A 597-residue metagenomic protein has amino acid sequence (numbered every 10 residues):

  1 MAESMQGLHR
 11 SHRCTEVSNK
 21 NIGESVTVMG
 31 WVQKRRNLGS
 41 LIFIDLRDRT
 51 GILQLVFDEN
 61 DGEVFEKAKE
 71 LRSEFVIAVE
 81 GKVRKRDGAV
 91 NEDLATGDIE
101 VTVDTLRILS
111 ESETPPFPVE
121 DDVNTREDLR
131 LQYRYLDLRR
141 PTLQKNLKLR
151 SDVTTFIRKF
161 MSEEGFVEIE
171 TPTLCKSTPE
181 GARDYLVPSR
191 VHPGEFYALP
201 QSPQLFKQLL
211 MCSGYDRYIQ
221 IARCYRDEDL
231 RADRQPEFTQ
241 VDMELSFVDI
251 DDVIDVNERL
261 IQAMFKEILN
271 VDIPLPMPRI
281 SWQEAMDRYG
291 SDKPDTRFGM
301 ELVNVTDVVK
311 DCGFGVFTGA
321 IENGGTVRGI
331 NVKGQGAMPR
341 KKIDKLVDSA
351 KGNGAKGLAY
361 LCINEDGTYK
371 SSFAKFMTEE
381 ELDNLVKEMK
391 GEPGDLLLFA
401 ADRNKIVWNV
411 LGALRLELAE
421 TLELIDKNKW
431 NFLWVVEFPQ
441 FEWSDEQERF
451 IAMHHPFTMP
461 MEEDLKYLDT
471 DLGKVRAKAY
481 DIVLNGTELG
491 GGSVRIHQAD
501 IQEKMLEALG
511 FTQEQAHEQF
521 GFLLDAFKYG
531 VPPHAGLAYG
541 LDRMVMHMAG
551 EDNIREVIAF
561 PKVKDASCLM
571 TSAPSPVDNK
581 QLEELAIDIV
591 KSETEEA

Functional and structural regions predicted by a protein language model:
M1-A597: Class II aminoacyl-tRNA synthetase catalytic cores and aaRS-like
